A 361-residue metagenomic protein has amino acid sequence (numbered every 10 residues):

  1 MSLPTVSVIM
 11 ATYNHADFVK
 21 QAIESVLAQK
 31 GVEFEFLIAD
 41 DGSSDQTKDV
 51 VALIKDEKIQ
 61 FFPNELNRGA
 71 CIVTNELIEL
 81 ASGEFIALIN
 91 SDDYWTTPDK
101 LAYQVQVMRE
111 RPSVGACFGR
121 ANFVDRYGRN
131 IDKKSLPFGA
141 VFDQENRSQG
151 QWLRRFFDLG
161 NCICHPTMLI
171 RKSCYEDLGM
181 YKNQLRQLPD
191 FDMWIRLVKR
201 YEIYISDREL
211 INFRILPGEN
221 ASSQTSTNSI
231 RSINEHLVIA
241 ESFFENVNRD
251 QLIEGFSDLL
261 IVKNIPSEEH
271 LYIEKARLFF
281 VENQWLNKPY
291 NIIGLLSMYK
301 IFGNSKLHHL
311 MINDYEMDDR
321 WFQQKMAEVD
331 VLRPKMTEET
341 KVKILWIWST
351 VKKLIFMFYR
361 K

Functional and structural regions predicted by a protein language model:
D17-K20, D45-L53: Acidic helix N-cap motif at the loop->helix transition within catalytic regions of sugar-transfer enzymes
E24-E33: Short, acidic, metal-binding catalytic loop of nucleotide-sugar glycosyltransferases
D40-D49, L66, N90: A conserved acidic beta->alpha catalytic loop
N64-A81, S91, Y103: Glycine-rich, basic loop-to-helix element that forms the pyrophosphate-binding segment of sugar-nucleotide handling
C71, E79, G119, P137-K263: Conserved nucleotide-sugar donor-binding catalytic segment
I86: Short aromatic/hydrophobic "clamp" motif used to bind/position activated sugar donors
D99-K133: Conserved donor NDP-sugar-binding/catalytic core segment of glycosyltransferases
R155-D158, K199, R214-K361: C-terminal subregions of glycosyltransferases and related glycan-biosynthesis enzymes
